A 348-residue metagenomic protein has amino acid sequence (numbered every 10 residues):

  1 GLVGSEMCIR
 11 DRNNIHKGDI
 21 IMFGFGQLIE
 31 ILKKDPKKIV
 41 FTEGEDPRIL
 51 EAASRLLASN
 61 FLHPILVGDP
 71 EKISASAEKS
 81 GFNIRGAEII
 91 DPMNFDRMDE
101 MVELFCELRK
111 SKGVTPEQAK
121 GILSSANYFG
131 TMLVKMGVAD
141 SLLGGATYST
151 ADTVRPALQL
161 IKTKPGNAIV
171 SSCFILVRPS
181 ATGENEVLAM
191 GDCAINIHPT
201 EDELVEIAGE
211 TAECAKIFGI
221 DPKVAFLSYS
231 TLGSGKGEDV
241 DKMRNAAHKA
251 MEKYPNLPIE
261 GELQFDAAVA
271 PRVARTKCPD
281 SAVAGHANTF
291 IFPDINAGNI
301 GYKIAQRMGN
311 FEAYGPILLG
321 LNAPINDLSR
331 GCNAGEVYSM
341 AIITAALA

Functional and structural regions predicted by a protein language model:
G1-D11: Single conserved hydrophobic/aromatic residue that forms the stacking wall/gate of nucleotide- or nucleobase-binding
C8, I20-I21: Intrinsically disordered, low-complexity regions of eukaryotic proteins
N13-D19: Intrinsic-disorder-associated, low-complexity terminal segments enriched in Asp/Asn/His/Tyr and depleted of Lys/Arg
M22-A284, T289-A348: Anion-binding alpha/beta catalytic cores of soluble intermediary-metabolism enzymes, centered on
